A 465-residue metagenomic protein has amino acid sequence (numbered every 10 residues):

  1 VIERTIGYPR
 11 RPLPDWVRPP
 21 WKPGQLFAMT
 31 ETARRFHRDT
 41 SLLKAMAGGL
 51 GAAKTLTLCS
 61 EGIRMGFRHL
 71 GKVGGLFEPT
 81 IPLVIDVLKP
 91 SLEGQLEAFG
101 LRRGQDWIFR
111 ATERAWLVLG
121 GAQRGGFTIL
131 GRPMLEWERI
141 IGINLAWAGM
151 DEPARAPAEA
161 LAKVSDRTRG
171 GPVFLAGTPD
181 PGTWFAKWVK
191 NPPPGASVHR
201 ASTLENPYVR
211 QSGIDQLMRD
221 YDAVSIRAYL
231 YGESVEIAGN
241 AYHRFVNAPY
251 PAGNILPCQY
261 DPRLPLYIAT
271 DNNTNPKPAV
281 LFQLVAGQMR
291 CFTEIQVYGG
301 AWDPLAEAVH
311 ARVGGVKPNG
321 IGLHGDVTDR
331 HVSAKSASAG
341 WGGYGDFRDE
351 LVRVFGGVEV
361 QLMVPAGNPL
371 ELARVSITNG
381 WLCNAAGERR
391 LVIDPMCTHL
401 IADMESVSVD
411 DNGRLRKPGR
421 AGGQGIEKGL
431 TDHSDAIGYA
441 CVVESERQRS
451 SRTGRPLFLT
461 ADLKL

Functional and structural regions predicted by a protein language model:
V1-L43: Pre-P-loop entry segment of helicase/translocase ATPase cores
V1-T5, V442-L465: Acidic two-metal-ion nuclease catalytic site recognized across multiple nuclease folds, prominently DnaQ/RNase D-T
T55-L70: Walker A/P-loop NTP-binding motif
K72-V84: Conserved RecA-like ASCE P-loop NTPase motor core of nucleic-acid helicases/translocases
L83-A146: Inter-Walker segment of RecA-like/P-loop motor cores
W147, R155-D222: ASCE P-loop NTPase helicase motor core
N206-T270, N275: ATPase catalytic-site recognition across NTP-hydrolyzing enzymes
A286-G425, R447-Q448, F458-L465: Mg2+-dependent endonuclease catalytic cores in nucleic-acid-processing enzymes, primarily RNase H-like
